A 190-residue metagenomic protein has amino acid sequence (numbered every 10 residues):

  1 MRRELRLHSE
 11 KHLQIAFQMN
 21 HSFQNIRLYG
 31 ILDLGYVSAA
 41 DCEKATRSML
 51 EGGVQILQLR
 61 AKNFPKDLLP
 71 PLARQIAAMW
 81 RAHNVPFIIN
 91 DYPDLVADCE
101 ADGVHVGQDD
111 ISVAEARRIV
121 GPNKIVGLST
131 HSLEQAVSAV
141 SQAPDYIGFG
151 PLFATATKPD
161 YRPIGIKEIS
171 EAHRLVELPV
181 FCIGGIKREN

Functional and structural regions predicted by a protein language model:
M1-Q18: N-terminal amphipathic/basic-hydrophobic helices that include classical n-h-c signal peptides and signal-anchor
L13-I111, R118-D145, E171, E177-L178 (+1 more regions): Conserved N-terminal beta1-alpha1 strand-loop-helix module at the mouth
I111-A114, T155-A156: A short, polar/charged loop-to-alpha-helix boundary motif
D145-N190: Active-site/ligand-binding-proximal alpha/beta "capping" segment
